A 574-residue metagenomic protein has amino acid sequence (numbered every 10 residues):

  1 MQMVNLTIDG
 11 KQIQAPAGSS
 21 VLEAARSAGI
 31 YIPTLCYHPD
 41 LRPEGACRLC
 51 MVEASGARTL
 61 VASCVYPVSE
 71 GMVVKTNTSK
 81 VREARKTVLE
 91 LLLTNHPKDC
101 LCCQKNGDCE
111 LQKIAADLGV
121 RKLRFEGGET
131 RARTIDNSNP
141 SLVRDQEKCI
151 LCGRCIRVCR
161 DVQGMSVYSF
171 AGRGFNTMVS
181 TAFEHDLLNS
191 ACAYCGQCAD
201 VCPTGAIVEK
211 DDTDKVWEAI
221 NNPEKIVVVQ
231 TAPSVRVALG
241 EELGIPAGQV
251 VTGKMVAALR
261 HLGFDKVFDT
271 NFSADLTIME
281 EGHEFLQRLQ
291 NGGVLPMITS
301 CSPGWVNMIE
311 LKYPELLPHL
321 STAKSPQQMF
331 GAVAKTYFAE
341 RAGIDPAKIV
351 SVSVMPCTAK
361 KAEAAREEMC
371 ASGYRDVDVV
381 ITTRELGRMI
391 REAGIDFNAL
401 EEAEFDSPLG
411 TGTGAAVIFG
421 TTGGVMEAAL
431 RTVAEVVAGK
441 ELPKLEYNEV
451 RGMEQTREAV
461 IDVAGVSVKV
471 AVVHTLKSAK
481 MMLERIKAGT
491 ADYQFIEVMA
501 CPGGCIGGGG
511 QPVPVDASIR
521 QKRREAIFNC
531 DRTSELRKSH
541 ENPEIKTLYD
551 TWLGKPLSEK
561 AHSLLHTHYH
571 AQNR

Functional and structural regions predicted by a protein language model:
M1-K11: Eukaryote-biased recognition of intrinsically disordered, low-complexity regulatory segments
M1-M3, T134-D136, N176-M178, P233-V237: A short alpha-helix capping/helix-coil boundary motif
V4-N5, A15-R85, L93, E209-R574: Iron-sulfur-associated redox domains of electron-transfer enzymes in respiratory and anaerobic energy metabolism
D9-K11, A182-E184, S234: Short strand-loop junctions, especially beta-strand C-caps/beta-turns that link beta-sheets to coils or alpha-helices
Q14, S138, K148, A191 (+2 more regions): Charged, low-complexity surface patches
R48-Y194, D200, I207-N222, I226: Fe-S ferredoxin-like electron-transfer domains and their immediately adjacent linker/connector regions across
